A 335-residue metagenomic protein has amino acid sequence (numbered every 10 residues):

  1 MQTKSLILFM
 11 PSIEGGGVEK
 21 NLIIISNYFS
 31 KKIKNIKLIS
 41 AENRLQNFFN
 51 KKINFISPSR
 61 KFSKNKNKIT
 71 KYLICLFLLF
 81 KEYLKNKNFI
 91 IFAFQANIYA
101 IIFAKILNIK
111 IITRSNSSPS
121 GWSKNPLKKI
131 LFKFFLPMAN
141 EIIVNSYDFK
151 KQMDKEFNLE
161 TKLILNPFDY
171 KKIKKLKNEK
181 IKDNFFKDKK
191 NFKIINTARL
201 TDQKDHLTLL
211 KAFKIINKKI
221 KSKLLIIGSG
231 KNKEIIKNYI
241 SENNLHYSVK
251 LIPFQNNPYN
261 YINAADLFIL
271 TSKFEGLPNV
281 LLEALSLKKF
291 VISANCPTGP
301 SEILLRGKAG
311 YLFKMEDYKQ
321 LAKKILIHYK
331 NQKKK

Functional and structural regions predicted by a protein language model:
L8-N67, F149-D154, K231-N232: N-terminal strand-loop element at the rim of the active site of nucleotide-sugar-dependent glycosyltransferases
G16-I24, F192, N196-I215, I220 (+3 more regions): A conserved mid-protein helix/loop that constitutes part of the nucleotide-sugar donor-binding site
F92-Y99, S115-N116: Short His-centered aromatic/hydrophobic patch
D148, P167: Carbohydrate-associated surface elements
K174-D188: A short helix/loop element that forms part of the nucleotide-sugar donor recognition site in Leloir-type
F254, K273: Aromatic "clamp/platform" in nucleotide-sugar-dependent glycosyltransferases that forms part of the donor/acceptor
F290-A294: Short hydrophobic beta-strand element within catalytic cores of glycosyltransferases and related nucleotide-activated
L305-Y318, L326-K333: Conserved acidic donor-binding segment of nucleotide-sugar-dependent glycosyltransferases
